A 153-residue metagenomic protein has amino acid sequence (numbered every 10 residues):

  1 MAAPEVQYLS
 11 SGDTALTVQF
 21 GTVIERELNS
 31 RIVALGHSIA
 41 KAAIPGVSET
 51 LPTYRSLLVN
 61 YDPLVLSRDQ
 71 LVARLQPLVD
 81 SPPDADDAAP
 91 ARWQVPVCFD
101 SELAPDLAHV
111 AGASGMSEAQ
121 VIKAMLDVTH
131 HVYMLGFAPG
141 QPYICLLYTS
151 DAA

Functional and structural regions predicted by a protein language model:
M1-S81: Generic N-terminal segment detector
T14-L16, R55, W93-V95, V128-H130 (+1 more regions): Structural beta-strand/beta-sheet cores of well-ordered domains, especially the beta-sheet scaffolds that support
G46, P82, V128-V132: Short secondary-structure junctions and interdomain/linker hinges
P52-T53, A91, P105: Short glycine-enriched loop/turn motifs at secondary-structure junctions
P83-A89: Conserved short beta-strand edge segments in small beta-sheet-based binding/regulatory domains
A89-F99: Internal glycine-rich flexible loops
V97-L147: Anionic-ligand-binding alpha/beta catalytic cores of soluble enzymes and soluble regulatory domains that recognize
Y148-A153: Conserved small/polar residues in nucleotide/adenosyl-binding loops
